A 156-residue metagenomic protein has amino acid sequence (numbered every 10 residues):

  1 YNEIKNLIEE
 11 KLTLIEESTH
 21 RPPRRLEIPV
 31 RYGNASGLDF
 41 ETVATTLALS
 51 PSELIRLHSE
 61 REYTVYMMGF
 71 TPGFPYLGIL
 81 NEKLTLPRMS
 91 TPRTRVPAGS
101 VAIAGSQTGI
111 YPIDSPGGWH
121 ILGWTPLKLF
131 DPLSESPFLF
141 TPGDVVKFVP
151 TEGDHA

Functional and structural regions predicted by a protein language model:
Y1-A156: Glycine-rich active-site loops that engage anionic ligands at enzyme catalytic sites
